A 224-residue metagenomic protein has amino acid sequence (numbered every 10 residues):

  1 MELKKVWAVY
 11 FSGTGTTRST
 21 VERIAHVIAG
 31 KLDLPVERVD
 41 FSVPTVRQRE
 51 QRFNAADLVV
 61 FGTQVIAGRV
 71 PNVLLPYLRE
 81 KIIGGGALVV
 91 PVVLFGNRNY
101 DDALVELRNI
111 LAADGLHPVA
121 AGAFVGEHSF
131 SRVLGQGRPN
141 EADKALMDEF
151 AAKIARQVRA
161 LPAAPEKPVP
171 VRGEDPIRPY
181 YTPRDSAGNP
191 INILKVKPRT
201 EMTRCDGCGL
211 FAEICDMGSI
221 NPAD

Functional and structural regions predicted by a protein language model:
M1-T20, I24-V43, R49-P190: FMN-binding flavodoxin-like domain, especially the glycine-rich phosphate-binding loop
P168-R172, P183-G207, A212-D224: Ferredoxin-like iron-sulfur electron-transfer modules
